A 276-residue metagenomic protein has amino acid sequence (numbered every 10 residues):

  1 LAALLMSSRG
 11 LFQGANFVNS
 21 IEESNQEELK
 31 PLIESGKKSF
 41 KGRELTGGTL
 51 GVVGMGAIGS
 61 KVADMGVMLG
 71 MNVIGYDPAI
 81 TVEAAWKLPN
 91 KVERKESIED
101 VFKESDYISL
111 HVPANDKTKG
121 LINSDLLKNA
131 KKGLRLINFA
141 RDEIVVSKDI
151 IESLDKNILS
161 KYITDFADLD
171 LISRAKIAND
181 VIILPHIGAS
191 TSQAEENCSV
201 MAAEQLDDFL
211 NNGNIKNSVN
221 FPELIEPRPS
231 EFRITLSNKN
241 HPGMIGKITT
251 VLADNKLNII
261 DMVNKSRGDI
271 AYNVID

Functional and structural regions predicted by a protein language model:
L1-N16, D64-M71, V200-N214, T249-A253 (+1 more regions): Oxidoreductase and adenylate-handling cofactor-binding alpha/beta cores
L1-T49, N217: Phosphate-binding beta-alpha-beta segment of Rossmann-like dinucleotide-binding domains, i.e., the NAD(P)
L50-V52, L236: Hydrophobic Val/Ile/Leu positions in short beta-strands of Rossmann-like dinucleotide-binding domains
M55-G56: Glycine-rich Rossmann-fold phosphate-binding loop(s) that bind the pyrophosphate of adenine dinucleotide cofactors
G59-S60: N-terminal Rossmann-fold NAD(P) dinucleotide-binding loop
P78-R174, S190: Rossmann-like adenosine-cofactor binding region
K132-R228, Y272: Rossmann-like dinucleotide-binding domain for NAD(H)/NADP(H)
K216-D276: A conserved regulatory-domain signal marking ACT and ACT-like small-molecule sensing domains and adjacent regulatory
